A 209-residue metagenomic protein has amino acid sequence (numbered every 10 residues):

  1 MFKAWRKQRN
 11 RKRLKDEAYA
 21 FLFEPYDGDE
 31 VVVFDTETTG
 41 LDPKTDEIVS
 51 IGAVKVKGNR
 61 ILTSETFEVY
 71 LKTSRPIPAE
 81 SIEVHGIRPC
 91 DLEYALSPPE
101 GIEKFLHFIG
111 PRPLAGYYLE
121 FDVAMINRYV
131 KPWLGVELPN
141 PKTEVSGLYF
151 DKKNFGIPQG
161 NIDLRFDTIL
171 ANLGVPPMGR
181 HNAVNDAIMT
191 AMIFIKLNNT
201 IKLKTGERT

Functional and structural regions predicted by a protein language model:
K3-V32, T38-N127, K131-P132, V136-K142 (+1 more regions): Conserved non-catalytic scaffold segment of RNase H-like nuclease domains
T38-G40, G147, M189: Short, glycine/acidic-enriched loop or turn micro-motifs at the edges of active sites
L41-P43, F150, M192: Conserved protein kinase catalytic core
N127, A191-N198: Short, amphipathic alpha-helical segments that act as regulatory/interfacial helices in nucleotide-processing proteins
T143-G160: Short alpha-helix plus adjacent loop in nuclease-associated cores
P158-L170: A structural motif
N182-I193: Acidic, divalent-metal-coordinating active-site segment for phosphoryl/phosphodiester hydrolysis, typified by short
I201-T209: The feature marks non-catalytic terminal segments
